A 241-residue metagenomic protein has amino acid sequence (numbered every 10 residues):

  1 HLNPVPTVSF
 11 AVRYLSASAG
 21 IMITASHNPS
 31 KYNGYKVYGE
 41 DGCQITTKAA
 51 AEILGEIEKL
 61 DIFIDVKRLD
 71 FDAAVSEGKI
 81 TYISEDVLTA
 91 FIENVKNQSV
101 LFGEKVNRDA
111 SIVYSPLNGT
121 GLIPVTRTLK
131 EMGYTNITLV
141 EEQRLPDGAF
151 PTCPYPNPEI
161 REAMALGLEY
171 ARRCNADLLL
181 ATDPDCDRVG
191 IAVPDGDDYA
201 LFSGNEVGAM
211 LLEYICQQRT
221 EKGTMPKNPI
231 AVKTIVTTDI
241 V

Functional and structural regions predicted by a protein language model:
H1-Y32, G133-G190: N-terminal small/polar loop signature for handling phosphorylated ligands or for N-terminal nucleophile
N3-P4, S26-N28, G42-C43, A50 (+5 more regions): Short, glycine-/Ser/Thr-/acidic-enriched flexible segments
V8-V12, V125, L129, G167 (+2 more regions): Buried hydrophobic packing segments
L15-A19, F63, F102-K105, K130-L139 (+3 more regions): Secondary-structure transition/capping motifs at alpha-helix termini and the adjoining loop/turn into the next element
A19, S111-V113, V232: Conserved beta-strand elements of the Class I
Y32-G39, D187-N205: Short Gly/Thr/Asp-enriched flexible loops that form oxyanion-binding sites at enzyme active sites
N33-A165, E169-A171: Gly/Ser/Thr-enriched, mixed-charge loops and adjacent short helices that form phosphate/oxyanion-binding elements
L60-I83, D195-V241: Proline/glycine-rich low-complexity loops and linkers
